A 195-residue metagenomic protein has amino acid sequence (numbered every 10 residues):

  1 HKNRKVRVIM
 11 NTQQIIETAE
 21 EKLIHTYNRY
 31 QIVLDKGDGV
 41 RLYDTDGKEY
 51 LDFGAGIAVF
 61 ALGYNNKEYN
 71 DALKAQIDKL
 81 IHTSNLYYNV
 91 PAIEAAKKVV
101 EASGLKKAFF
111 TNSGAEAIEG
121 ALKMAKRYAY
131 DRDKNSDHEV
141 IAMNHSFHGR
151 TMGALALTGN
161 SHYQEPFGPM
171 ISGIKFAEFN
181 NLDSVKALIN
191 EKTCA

Functional and structural regions predicted by a protein language model:
H1-I9: Short, Lys/Arg-enriched N-terminal segments with co-localized hydrophobic residues within the first ~10-30 amino acids
M10-D38, L86: Active-site-adjacent loop/helix segments that line or gate small-molecule/cofactor pockets in enzymes
Q14, T18, A72-A75, E94 (+3 more regions): A non-catalytic, amphipathic alpha-helix used as a structural packing/dimerization or gating element in enzyme scaffolds
E21, E49-N135, E139: Glycine-rich loop-to-alpha-helix module at the N-terminal edge of alpha/beta enzyme cores
Q31-D52: Active-site and channel-lining beta-strand-loop segments that bind or position nucleotide-derived/phosphorylated
L34, N65, P91, A177-N180: Short secondary-structure boundary/capping elements
Y43-D44, L62-G63, A156-T158: Short beta-strand-to-turn element immediately C-terminal to the catalytic PLP-Schiff-base lysine in fold type I
K98-A195: PLP-dependent aspartate aminotransferase-fold enzymes
